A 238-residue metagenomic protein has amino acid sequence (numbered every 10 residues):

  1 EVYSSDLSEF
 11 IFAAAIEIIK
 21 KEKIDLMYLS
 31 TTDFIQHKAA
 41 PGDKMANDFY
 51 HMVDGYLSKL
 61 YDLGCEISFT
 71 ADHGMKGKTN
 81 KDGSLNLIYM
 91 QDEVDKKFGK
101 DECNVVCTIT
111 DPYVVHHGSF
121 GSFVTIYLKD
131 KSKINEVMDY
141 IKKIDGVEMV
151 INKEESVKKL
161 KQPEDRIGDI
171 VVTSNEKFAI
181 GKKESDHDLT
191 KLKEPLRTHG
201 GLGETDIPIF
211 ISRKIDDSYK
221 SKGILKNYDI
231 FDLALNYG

Functional and structural regions predicted by a protein language model:
E1-A40, S122, E136, K142-G146 (+1 more regions): His/Asp/Glu-rich, glycine-adjacent segments that coordinate divalent cations and/or stabilize oxyanion chemistry on
L26-S30, S68, V171, F210: Structural motif
D33-Q36, G74-K76, E176-A179, I215-D216: Short, solvent-exposed loop/turn segments at secondary-structure junctions
A39-K44, N80-D82, S221-G223: Short, solvent-exposed loop/turn segments at secondary-structure boundaries
D48-M90, V172: Metal-dependent active-site segment of extracytoplasmic phospho-/sulfohydrolases and closely related
S58, M75-T125: Acidic/histidine-rich catalytic neighborhood
T108-G238: Active-site neighborhoods of enzymes that stabilize oxyanions during catalysis
